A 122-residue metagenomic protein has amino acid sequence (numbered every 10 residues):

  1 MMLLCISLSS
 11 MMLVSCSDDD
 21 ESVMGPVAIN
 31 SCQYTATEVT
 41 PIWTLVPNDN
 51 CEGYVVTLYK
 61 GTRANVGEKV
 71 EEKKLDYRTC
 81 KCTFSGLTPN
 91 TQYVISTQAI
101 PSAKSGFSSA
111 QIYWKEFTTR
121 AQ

Functional and structural regions predicted by a protein language model:
S9-Y34: Bacterial Sec-dependent N-terminal signal peptides
D19-D20, P89, P101-Q122: Extracellular fibronectin type III
T37-C51: Conserved aromatic anchor
P47-E72, Y113-F117: Extracellular low-complexity, O-glycosylation-prone stalks/linkers
C51, N90-Q92: Extracellular Ig-like/FN3 beta-sandwich strand-entry sites
Y77-C82: Short S/T/G- and acidic-enriched coil/turn segments that sit immediately N-terminal to beta-strands in beta-sandwich
T83-P89: Short, flexible loop/turn segments at beta-strand junctions in immunoglobulin-like and fibronectin type III
